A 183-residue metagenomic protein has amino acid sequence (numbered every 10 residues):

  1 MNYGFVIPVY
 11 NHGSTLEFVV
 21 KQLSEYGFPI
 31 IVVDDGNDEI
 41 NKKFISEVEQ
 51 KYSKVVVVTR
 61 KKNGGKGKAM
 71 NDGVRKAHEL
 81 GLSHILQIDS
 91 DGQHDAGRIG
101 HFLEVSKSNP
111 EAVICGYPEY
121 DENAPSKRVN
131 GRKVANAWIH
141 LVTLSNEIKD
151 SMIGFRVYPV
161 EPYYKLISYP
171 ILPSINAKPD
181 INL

Functional and structural regions predicted by a protein language model:
N2-G4, P29: Cell-envelope/extracellular polymer assembly enzymes that use nucleotide-activated donors
V9, V33-G36, R60: Conserved sequence signature across two-component system core domains
N11-E25: Short, well-formed alpha-helical segments that are part of the catalytic scaffolds of diverse glycosyltransferases
D34-F44, G92: A conserved acidic beta->alpha catalytic loop
S46-L80: Conserved donor nucleotide-binding strand/loop of the catalytic core
K62, K68-K76, A96-I175: Acceptor/aglycone-binding surface of glycosyltransferases and processive sugar-polymer synthases
L82-Q93: Short beta-strand-to-loop acidic/aromatic patch adjacent to the donor-nucleotide binding site
I175-L183: Acidic donor-binding loop at a coil-to-helix junction in glycosyltransferase catalytic cores that engages
